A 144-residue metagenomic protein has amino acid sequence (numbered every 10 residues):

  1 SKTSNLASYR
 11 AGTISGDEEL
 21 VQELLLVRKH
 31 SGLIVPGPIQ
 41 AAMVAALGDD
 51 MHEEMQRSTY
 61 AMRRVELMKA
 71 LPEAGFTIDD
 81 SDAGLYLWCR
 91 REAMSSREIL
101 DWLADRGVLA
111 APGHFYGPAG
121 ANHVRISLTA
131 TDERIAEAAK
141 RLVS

Functional and structural regions predicted by a protein language model:
S1-S58: Conserved core segment of the aminotransferase class I/II
G16-L20, D49-D50, R90-M94, T131-E133: Short loop segments at secondary-structure junctions
L24, I99, A138-A139: Hydrophobic side chains in well-ordered alpha-helices
Q40, V44, Y60-M68, I78-R90 (+1 more regions): Conserved glycine-rich beta-strand-loop-beta hairpin in the small C-terminal domain of fold type I
A45, E66, A70-A74, W102 (+1 more regions): Alpha-helical structural signal in soluble globular domains
D105-A111, Y116-S144: PLP-dependent enzyme catalytic core of the Aspartate aminotransferase-like
